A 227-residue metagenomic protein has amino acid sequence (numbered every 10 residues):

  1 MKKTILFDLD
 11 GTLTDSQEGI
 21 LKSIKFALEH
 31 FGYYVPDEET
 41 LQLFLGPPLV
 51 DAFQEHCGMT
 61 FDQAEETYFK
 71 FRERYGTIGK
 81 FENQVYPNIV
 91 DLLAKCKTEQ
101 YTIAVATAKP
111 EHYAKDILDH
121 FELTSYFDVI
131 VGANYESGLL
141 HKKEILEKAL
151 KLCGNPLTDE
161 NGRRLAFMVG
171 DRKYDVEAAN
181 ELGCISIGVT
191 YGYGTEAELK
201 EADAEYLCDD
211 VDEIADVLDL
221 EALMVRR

Functional and structural regions predicted by a protein language model:
M1-K2, I117-R227: Asp-based, Mg2+/Mn2+-dependent phosphohydrolase catalytic module
K2-V90: N-terminal helical cap/lid subdomain that shapes the substrate entry/recognition surface in HAD-like hydrolases
T12, G19, E111, Y174 (+1 more regions): Conserved Rossmann-like nucleotide-cofactor binding loop
E29-Y34, T60-D62, T98-E99, E122-Y126 (+1 more regions): Short helix-capping segments at alpha-helix termini
D37-T40, L49-A52, Y113, I145 (+2 more regions): Hydrophobic alpha-helical segments typical of transmembrane helices and their membrane-interface/capping positions
F44, P48, Q84-N88, K109 (+3 more regions): Short beta->alpha linker loops
T77-V105, E111-K115: Short, acidic loop-to-helix structural element flanking the phosphoryl-transfer center in phosphate-processing enzymes
